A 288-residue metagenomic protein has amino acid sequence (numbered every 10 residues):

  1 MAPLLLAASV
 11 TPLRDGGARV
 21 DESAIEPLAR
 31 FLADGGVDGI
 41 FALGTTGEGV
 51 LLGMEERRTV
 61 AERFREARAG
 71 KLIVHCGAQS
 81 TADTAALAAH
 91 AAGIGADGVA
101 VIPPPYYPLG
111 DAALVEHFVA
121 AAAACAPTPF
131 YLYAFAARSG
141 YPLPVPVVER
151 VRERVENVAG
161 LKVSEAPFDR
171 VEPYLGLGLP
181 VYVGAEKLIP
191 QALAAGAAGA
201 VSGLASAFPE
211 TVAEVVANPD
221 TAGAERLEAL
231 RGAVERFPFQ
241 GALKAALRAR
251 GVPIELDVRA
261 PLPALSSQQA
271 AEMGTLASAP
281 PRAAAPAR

Functional and structural regions predicted by a protein language model:
M1-G140, R150-R152: Active-site beta->alpha loop and helix N-cap motifs at the rims of alpha/beta catalytic domains
L5-P12, L28, G35, A194-A197 (+1 more regions): C-terminal alpha-helical cap/extension of soluble enzyme domains
D21-A24, L28, E56, V60 (+11 more regions): General structural feature for long, well-ordered alpha-helical segments within catalytic domains of soluble enzymes
V37, A42-T45, H75, V158 (+4 more regions): Short glycine/serine/threonine-biased micro-segments
T45, A78, P104, S164 (+3 more regions): Residue-level "edge-of-site" marker
R58, H90, H117-F118, A122 (+7 more regions): Alpha-helix boundary/capping detector
I73-V74, Q79, P105, D111-H117 (+3 more regions): Repeat-unit-sized solenoid/scaffold elements
A120-T128, F135-F237: Catalytic alpha/beta core domains of metabolic enzymes, predominantly
